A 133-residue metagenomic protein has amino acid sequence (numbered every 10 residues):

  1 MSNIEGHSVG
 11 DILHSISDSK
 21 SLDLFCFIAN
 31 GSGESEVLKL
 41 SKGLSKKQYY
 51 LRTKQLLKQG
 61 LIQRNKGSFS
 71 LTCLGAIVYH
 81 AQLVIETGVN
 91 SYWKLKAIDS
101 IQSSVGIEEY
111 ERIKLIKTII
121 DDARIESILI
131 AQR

Functional and structural regions predicted by a protein language model:
M1-D23, L115: Short alpha-helical segments that sit at the start of domains
S19, N30-S35: Short capping segments at the starts of secondary-structure elements
G33-K47: Short helix-coil junctions and helix-kink-helix linkers
L38, Y49-Q59: Basic amphipathic alpha-helical segments that dock to polyanions
L57-S68: A short, conserved structural fragment
G67-A76: Accessory beta->alpha helical hairpin/"wing" motif in late/C-terminal subdomains of nucleic-acid enzymes
I77-I101: Short, amphipathic alpha-helical interaction segments positioned at domain boundaries
L95-R133: Exposed, interaction-prone assembly regions rather than primary DNA-binding/catalytic cores
